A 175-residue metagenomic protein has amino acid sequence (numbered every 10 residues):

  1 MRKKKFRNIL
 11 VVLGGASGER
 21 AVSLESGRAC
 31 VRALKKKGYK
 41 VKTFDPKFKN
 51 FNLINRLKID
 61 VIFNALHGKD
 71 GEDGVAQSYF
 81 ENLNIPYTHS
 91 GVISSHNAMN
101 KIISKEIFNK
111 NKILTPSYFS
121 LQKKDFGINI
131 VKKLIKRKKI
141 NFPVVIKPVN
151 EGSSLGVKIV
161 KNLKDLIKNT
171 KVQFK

Functional and structural regions predicted by a protein language model:
M1-I93, N97-M99, I103, K110 (+1 more regions): ATP-binding N-terminal substructure of ATP-dependent carboxylate-amine bond-forming enzymes
K69, P148-V149: Short Gly/Pro-enriched turn/cap motifs at secondary-structure boundaries
K112-T115, V149: Short, basic/glycine-rich phosphate-binding loops at helix/coil junctions that contact nucleotide phosphates
T115, K139, P143, K158-K175: Conserved ATP-binding module of the ATP-grasp superfamily
Y118-S120: Conserved S-adenosyl-L-methionine
K132-I146: Acidic/histidine-enriched active-site and ligand-binding environments that engage anionic O-linkages
